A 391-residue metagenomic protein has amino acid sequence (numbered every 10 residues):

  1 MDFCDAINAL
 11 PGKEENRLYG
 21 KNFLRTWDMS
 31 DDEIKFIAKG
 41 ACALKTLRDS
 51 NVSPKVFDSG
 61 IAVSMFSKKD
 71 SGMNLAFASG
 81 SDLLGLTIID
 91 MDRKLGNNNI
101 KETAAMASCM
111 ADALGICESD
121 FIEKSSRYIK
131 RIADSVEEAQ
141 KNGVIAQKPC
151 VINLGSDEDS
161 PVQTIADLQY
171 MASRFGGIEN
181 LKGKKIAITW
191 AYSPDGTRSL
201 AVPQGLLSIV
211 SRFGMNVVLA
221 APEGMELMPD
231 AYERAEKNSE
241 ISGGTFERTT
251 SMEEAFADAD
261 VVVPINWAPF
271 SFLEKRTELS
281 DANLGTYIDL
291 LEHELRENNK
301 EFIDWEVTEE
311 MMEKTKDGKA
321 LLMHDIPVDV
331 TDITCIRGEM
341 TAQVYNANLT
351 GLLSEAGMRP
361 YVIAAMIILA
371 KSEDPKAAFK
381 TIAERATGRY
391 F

Functional and structural regions predicted by a protein language model:
M1-L75: Positively charged, low-complexity intrinsically disordered leader regions
K55-V63, K68-A172, V330: Phosphate/diphosphate ligand-binding glycine-rich loop within oxidoreductases
V56-A62, K182-K185, K319: Phosphate-coordination loops involved in phosphoryl transfer and adenosine-cofactor binding
S67-L75, A172-G285: Glycine-rich phosphate/diphosphate-binding loop of Rossmann-like nucleotide-binding domains
N180-K182, S211, E310-K319, N346-A347: Short, conserved loop/helix-junction motifs that constitute active-site signature segments in enzyme catalytic cores
K237-T341: Rossmann-like adenosine-cofactor binding region
E301, T315-F391: Adenosine-phosphate binding glycine-rich loop
